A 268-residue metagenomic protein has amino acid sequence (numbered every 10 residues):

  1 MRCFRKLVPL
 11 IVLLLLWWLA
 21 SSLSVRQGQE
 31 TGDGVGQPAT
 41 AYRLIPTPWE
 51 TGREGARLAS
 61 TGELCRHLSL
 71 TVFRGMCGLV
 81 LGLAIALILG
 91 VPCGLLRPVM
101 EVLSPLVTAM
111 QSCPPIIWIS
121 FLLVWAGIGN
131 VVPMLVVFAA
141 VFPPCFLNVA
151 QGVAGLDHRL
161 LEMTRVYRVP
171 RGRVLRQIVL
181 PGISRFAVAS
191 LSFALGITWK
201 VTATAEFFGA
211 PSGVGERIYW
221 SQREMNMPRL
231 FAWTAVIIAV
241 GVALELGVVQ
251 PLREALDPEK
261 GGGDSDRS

Functional and structural regions predicted by a protein language model:
M1-G28, G32: N-terminal signal-anchor transmembrane alpha helix
R26-V80: Periplasmic/extracellular loop-to-transmembrane helix junction in inner-membrane transport proteins
L64-L68, V72, M76, V102-M110 (+7 more regions): Hydrophobic alpha-helical elements at and bordering transmembrane segments of multi-pass membrane proteins
C77-V107: Transmembrane-helix boundary motif in ABC transporter permease subunits
T108-P144, Q151-G152: Generic hydrophobic transmembrane alpha-helix motif, especially the helices
L135-A139, R171-A205, F231-A232, V236-I237: Transmembrane alpha-helices
N148-S190, V214, I218: Short cytoplasmic-facing helical segments at TM-TM junctions of multi-pass membrane proteins
A154, F231-S268: C-terminal transmembrane helix and the adjacent membrane-cytosol boundary/short C-terminal tail of inner/organellar
